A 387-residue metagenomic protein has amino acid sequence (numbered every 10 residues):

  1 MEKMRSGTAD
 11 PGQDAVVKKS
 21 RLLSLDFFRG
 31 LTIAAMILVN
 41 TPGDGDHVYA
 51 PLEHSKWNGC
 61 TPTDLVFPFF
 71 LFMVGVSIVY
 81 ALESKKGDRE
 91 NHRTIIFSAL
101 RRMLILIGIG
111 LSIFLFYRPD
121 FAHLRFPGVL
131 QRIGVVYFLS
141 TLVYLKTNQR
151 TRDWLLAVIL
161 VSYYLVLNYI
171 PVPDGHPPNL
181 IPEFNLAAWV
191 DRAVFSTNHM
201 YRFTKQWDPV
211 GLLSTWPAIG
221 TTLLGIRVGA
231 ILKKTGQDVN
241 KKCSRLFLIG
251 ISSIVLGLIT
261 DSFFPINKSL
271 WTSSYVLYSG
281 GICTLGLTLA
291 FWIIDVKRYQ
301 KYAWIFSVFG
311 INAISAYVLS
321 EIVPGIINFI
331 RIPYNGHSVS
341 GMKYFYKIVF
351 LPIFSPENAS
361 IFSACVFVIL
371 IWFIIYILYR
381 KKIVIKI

Functional and structural regions predicted by a protein language model:
E2-I387: Alpha-helical transmembrane segments and their immediate juxtamembrane cytosolic regions
